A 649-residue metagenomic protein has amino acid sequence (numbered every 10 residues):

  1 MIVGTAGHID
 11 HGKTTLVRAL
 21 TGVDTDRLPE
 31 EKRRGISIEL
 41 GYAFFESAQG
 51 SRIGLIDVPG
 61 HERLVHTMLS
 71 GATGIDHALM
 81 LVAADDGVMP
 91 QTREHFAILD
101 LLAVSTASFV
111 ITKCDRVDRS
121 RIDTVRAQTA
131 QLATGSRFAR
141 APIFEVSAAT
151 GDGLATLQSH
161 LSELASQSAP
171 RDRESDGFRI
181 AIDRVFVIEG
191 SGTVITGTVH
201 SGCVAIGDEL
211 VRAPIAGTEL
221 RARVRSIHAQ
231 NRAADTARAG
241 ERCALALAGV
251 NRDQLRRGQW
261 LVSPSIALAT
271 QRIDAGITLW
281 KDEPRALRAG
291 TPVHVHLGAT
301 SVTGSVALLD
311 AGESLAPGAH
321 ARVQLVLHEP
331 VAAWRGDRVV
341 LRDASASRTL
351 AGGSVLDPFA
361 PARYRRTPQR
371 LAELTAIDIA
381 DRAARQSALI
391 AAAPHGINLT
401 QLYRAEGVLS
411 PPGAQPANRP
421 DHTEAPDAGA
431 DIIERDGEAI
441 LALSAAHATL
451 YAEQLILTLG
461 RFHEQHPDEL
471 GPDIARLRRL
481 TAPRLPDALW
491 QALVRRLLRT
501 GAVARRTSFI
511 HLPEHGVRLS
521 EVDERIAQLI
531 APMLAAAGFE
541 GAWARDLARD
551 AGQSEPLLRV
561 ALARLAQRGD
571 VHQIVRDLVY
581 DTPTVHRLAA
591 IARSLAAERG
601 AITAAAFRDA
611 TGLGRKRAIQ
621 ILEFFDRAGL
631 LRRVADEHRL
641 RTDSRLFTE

Functional and structural regions predicted by a protein language model:
M1-V58: Conserved G1/Walker A P-loop phosphate-binding module
V3-G7, H11-L20, R63-L69, H77 (+2 more regions): P-loop/Walker A NTP-binding module and the surrounding RecA-like catalytic core of P-loop NTPases
I9, I36-I38, F44-Q49, S70-G74 (+2 more regions): Conserved catalytic network of the ASCE P-loop NTPase/AAA+ motor domain
D10, L16, G35, L55-D57 (+15 more regions): Residue-level signature of catalytic and energy-coupling elements of molecular machines, predominantly ATP/GTP-dependent
R52, V58-R63, A72-T124, L547: Conserved Switch II/interswitch segment of TRAFAC-class P-loop GTPases
H61-E62, D85-M89, V104, K113-D118 (+6 more regions): Conserved nucleotide-binding/hydrolysis micro-motifs of P-loop NTPases
C114, Q131-E283: Conserved catalytic-core segments of large NTP-driven translation/proteostasis enzymes
V117-R121, Q131, I143, Q230 (+3 more regions): C-terminal effector modules of nucleic-acid-centric enzymes and ribosome-associated factors
